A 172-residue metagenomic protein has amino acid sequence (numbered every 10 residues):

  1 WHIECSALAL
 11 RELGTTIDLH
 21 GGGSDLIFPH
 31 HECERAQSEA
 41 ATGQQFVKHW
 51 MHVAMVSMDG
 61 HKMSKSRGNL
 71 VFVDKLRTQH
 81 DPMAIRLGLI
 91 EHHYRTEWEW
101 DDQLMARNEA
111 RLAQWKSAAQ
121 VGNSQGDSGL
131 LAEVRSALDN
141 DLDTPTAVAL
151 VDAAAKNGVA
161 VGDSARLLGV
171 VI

Functional and structural regions predicted by a protein language model:
W1-G122: Alpha-helical recognition segments enriched in aromatics with Gly/Pro capping that present substrate-recognition
Q44, E91, V121, N140 (+2 more regions): A structural signal for alpha-helix termini and helix-coil/disorder junctions
K75-A84, L104-M105, A137-P145, K156-A160: Structural motif
Q120-S136, N140-N157: C-terminal structural cap/anchor segments
V148-I172: Basic, alpha-helical terminal appendages of large translation-related enzymes
